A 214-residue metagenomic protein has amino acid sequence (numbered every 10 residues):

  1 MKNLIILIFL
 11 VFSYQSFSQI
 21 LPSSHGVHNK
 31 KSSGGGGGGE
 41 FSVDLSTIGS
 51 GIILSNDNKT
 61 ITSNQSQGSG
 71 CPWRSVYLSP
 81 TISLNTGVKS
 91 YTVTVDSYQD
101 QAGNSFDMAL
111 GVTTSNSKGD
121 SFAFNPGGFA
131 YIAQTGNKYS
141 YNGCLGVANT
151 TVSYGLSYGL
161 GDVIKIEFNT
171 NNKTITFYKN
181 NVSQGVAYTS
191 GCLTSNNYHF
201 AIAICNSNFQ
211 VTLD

Functional and structural regions predicted by a protein language model:
M1-I5, F17: Bacterial N-terminal signal peptides that target proteins for export
L4-F12: Sec-dependent N-terminal signal peptides
F12-S18: Sec/Tat signal peptide C-region and signal peptidase I cleavage site
I20-D214: PRY/SPRY (B30.2) beta-sandwich protein-interaction domains and their adjacent Ser/Pro/Gly-rich low-complexity linkers
